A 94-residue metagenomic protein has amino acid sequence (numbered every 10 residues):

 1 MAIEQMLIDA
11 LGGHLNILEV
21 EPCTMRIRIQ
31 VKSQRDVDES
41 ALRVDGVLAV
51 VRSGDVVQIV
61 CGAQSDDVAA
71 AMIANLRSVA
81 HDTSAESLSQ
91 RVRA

Functional and structural regions predicted by a protein language model:
M1-A94: Soluble N-terminal domains of membrane-associated systems
